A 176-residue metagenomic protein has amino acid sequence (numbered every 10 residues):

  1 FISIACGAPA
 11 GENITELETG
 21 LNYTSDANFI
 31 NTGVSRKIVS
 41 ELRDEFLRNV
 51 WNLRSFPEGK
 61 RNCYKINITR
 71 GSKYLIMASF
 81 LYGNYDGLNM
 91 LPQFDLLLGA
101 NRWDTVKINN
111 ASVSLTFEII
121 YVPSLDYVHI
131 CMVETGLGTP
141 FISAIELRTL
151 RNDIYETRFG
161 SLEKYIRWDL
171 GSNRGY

Functional and structural regions predicted by a protein language model:
F1-Y176: Compositionally biased, intrinsically disordered or flexible polar/acidic segments
